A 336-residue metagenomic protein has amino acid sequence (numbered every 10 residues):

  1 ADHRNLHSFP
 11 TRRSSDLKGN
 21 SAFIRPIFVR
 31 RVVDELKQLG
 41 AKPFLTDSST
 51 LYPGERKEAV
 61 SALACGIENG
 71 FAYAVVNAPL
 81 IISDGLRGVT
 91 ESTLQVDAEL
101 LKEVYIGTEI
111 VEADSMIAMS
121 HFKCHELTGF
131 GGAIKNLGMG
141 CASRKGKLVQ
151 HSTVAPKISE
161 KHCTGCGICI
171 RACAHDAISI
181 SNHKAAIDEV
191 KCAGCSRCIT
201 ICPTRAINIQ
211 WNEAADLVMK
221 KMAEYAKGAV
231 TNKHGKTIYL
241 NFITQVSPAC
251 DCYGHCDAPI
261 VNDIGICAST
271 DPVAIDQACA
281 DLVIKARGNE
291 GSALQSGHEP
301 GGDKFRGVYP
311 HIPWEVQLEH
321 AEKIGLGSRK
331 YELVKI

Functional and structural regions predicted by a protein language model:
A1-H3, H7-S14: Short, small-residue-biased leader/transition segments that mark boundaries at the very start of proteins
K18-V29, D34-D47, Y52-I336: Extended, low-polarity segments enriched in aliphatic/aromatic residues
